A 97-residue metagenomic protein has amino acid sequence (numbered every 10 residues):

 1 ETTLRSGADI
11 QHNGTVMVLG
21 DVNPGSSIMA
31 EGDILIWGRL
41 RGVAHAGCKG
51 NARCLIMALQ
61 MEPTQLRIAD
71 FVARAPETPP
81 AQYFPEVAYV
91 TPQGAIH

Functional and structural regions predicted by a protein language model:
E1-S6, G47-C48, R53-H97: Intrinsically disordered, low-complexity terminal regions
